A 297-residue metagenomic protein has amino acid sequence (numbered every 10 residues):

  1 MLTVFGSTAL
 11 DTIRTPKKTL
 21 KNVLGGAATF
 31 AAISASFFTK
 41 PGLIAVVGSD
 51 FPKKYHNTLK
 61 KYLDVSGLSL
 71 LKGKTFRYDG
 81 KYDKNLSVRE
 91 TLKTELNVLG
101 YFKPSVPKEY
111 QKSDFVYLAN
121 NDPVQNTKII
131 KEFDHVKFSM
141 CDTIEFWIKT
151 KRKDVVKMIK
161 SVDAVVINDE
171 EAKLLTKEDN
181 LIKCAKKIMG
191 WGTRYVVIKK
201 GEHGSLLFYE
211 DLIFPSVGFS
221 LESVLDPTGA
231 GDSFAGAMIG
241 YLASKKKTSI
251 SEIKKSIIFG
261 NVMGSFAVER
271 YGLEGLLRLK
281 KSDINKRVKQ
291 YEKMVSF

Functional and structural regions predicted by a protein language model:
M1-T3: Extreme N-terminal starter segment of soluble prokaryotic enzymes
L10-N22, F37-L118, I130-V136, N285-F297: Conserved N-terminal subdomain of the carbohydrate kinase-like
F30-P41, Y241-K245: Alpha-helix C-terminal capping segments
I33, Y78-K81, G204-F208: Short beta-strand scaffold segments in enzyme catalytic cores
A35, N168, G231: Short, conserved phosphate/pyrophosphate- and ester-handling motifs at nucleotide-, phospho-/glycolipid
Y55, Q125-E132, K153-K157, K183: A short acidic, amphipathic alpha-helical/loop segment
K137, E145-P215: Conserved phosphate/ATP/ADP-binding segment of small-molecule kinases
L181-F297: Conserved phosphate-binding/catalytic region of the ribokinase-like
